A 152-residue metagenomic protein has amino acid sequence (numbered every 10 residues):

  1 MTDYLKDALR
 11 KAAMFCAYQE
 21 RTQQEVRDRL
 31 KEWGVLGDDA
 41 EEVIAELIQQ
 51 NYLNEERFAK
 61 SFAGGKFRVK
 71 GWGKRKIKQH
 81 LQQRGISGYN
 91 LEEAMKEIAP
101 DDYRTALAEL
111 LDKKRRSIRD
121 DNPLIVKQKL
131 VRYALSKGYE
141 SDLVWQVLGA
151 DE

Functional and structural regions predicted by a protein language model:
M1-E152: An alpha-helical, amphipathic repeat domain used for nucleic-acid recognition, typified by the mTERF helical solenoid
